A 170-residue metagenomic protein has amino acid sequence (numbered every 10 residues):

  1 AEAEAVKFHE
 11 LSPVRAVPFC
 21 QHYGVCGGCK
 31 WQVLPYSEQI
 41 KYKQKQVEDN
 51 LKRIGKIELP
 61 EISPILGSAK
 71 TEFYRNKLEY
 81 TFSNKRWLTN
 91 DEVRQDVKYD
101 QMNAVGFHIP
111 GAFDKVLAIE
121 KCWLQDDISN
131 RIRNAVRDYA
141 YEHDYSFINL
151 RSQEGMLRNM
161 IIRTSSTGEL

Functional and structural regions predicted by a protein language model:
A1-L170: Accessory RNA-recognition modules of RNA-modification enzymes
